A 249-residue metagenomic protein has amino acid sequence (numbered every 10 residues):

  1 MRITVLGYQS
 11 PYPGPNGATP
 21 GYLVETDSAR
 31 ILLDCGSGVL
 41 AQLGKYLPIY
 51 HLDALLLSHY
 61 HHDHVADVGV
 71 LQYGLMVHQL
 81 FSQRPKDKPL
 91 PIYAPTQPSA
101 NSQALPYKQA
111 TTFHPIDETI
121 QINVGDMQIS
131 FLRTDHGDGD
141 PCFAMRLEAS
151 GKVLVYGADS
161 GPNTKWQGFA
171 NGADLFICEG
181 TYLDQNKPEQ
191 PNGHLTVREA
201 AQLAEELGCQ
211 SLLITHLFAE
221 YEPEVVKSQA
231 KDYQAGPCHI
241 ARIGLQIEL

Functional and structural regions predicted by a protein language model:
M1-Y46, P115-G168, Q246-L249: Core dinuclear metal-dependent hydrolase active-site scaffold
A29, Q83-L90, L207-S211, G236: A short helix->loop->beta-strand "cap" motif at the edges of active sites that frequently abuts
L32-G36, D53-Y60, A94-P95, L154-S160 (+3 more regions): Active-site neighborhood of phospho(di)ester-bond hydrolases with catalytic His/Asp-centered motifs
G38-K88: Active-site metal-binding motif and surrounding structural segment of the metallo-beta-lactamase
D67-L75, N101-A104, E222-A230: Metal-dependent catalytic neighborhoods of phosphoester/phosphodiester hydrolases
Y73-F113: Acidic/polar short surface loop at catalytic or gating sites that assists cofactor/ion binding and chemistry
F113-D117, I240-A241: Short acidic-hydrophobic, aromatic-tinged amphipathic segments that line or gate anion-handling sites
P162-L245: Cap/insert and terminal regions of metallo-dependent hydrolase folds
